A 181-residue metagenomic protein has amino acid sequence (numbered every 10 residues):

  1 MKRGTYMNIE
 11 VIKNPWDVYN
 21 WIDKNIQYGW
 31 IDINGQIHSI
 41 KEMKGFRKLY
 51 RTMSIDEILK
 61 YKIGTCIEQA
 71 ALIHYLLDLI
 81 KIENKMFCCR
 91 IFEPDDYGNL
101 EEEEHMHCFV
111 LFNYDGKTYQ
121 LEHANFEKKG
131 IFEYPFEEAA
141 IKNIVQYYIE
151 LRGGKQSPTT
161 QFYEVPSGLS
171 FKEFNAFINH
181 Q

Functional and structural regions predicted by a protein language model:
M1-K60: Secondary-structure boundary elements
V11, R51, E133-E138, S167: Intrinsic-disorder-associated interaction segments
D17, W21-N25, G29, D96-G98 (+1 more regions): Alpha-helical and coiled-coil interaction segments, frequently adjacent to or embedded within charge-biased
K44, F136, S170-E173: Intrinsically disordered, low-complexity coil/linker segments enriched for acidic/polar and small residues
Y61, T65-E68: Mid-length scaffold segments of soluble, non-membrane domains
E68-E150: Hydrophobic/aromatic-rich core segments of domains that either
